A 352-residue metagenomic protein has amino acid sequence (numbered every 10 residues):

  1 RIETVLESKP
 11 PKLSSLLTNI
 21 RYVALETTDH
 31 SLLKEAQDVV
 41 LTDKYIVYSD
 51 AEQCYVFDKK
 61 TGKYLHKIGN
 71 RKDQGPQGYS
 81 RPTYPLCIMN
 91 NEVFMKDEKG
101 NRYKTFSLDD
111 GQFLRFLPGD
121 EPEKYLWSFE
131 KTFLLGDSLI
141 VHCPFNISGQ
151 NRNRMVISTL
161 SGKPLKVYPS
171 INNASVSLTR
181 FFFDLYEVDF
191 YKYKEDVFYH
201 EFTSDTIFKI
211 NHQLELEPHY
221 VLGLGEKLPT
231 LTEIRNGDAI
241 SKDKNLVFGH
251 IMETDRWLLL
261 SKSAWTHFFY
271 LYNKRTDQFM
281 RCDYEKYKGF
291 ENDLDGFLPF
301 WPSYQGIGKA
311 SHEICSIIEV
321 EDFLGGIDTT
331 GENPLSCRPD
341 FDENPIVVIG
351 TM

Functional and structural regions predicted by a protein language model:
L6-L33: A short helix->beta-strand "capping" segment at the edge of beta-propeller domains
E26-S31, K63-E98, D120-E123: Blade-loop segments of beta-propeller domains
A36-V40, T83-M89, F129-G136, R180-E195 (+2 more regions): Structural signature of eukaryotic scaffold interfaces centered on beta-propeller domains
K59-T61, S107-G111, T159-K163, N211-L214 (+1 more regions): Short loop/turn segments that connect beta-strands within beta-propeller blades
E98-N151, V167-V176: Asp-box/WD-like beta-propeller blade repeats and closely related beta-sheet repeat scaffolds
G100-K104, S148-V156, S204-F208, A264-Y272 (+2 more regions): Structural motif
V156-L214: Loop-centered beta-sheet repeat module
H219-K242, T276-S311, L324: Conserved blade-ending motifs and adjacent loop-strand segments that build the rim/top face of beta-propeller domains
